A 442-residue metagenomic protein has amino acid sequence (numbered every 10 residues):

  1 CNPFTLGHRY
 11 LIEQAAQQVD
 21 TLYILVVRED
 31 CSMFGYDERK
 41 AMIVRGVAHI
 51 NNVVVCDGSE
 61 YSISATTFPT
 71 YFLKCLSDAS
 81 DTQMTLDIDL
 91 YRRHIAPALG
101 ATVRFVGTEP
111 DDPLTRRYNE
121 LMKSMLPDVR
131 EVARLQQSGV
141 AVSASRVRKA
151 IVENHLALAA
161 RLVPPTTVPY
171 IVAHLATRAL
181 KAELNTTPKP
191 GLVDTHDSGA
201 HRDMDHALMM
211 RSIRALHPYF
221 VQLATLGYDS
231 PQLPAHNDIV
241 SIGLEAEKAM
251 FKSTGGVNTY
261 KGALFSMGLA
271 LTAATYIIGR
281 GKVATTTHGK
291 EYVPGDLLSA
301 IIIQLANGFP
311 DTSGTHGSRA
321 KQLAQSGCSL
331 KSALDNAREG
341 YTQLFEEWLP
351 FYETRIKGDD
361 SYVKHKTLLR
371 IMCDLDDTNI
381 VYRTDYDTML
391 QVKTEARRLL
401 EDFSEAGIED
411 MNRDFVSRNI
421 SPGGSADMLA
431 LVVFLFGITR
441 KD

Functional and structural regions predicted by a protein language model:
C1-I171: Nucleotidyltransferase catalytic core that binds NTPs
L11-Q14, S266-A270, M428-I438: Short hydrophobic alpha-helical segments that form membrane-spanning helices or hydrophobic packing faces of helical
R148, E405, G424: Charged substrate- and nucleic-acid-binding regions of tRNA-handling and nucleotidyl-transfer enzymes, centered on
P169-Q232, H236, A274-R413: Phosphate-rich cofactor/ligand-interacting catalytic cores and adjacent structured alpha/beta frameworks
Y170-I171, S417-D442: Short, amphipathic C-terminal "tail helix"
P218-Y276: Long, hydrophobic/aromatic-enriched structural stretches that serve as scaffold segments
I239-G255, S404-S417, F436-T439: Short, hydrophobic/aliphatic alpha-helical segments
G256-G262, I356-V363, I420-A426: Structural motif
